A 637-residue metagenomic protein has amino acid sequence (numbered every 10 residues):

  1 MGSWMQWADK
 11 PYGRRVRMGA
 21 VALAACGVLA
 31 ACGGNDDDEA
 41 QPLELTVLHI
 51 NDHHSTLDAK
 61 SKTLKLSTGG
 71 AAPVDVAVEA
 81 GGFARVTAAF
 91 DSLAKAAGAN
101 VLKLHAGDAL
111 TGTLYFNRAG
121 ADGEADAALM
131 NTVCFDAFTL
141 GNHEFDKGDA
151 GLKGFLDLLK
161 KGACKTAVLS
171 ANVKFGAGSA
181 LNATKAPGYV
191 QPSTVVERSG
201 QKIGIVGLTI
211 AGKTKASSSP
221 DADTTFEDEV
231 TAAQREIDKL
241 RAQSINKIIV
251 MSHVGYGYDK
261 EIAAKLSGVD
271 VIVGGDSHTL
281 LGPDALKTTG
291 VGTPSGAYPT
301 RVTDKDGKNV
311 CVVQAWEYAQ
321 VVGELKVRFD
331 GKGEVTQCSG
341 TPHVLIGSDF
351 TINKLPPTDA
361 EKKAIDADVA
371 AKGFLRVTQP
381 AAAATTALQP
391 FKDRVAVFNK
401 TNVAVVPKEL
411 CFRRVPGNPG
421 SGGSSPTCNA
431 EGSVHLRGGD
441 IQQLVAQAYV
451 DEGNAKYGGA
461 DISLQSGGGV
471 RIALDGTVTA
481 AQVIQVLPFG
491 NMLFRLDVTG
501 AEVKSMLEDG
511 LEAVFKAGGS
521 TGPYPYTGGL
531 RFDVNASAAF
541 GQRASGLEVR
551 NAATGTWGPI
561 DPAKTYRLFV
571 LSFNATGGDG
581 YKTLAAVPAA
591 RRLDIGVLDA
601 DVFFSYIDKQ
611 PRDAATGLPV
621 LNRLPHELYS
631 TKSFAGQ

Functional and structural regions predicted by a protein language model:
S3-A20: Bacterial N-terminal signal peptides that target proteins for export
W7, G33-I346, L444-A448, S463 (+3 more regions): Acidic, metal/ion-coordinating pockets
P11-R14, D37-A40, L624: Intrinsic disorder/low-complexity detector
L23-C26: Core hydrophobic alpha-helical transmembrane segments of single-pass membrane proteins
V28-A31: C-terminal motif of bacterial Sec signal peptides marking the signal peptidase cleavage site
Q41-N51, S55-A59, T63-K95, T132 (+3 more regions): Catalytic centers of hydrolytic enzymes
